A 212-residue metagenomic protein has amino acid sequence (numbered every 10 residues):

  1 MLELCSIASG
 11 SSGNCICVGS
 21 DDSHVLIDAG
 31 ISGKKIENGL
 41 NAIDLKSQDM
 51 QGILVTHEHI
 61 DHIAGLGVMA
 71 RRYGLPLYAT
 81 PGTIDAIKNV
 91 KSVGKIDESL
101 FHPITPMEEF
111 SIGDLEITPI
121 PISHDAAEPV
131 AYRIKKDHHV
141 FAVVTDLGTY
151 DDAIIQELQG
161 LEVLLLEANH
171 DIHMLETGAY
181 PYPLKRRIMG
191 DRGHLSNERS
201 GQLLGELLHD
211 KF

Functional and structural regions predicted by a protein language model:
M1-I43, E128-D146, V163: Conserved beta-strand hairpin/beta-sheet module of binuclear metal-dependent hydrolase folds, prominently
C5-C15, G52, T56-L66, A70 (+2 more regions): Structured catalytic core of nucleotide-sugar glycosyltransferases
S23, Y73-P76, H209-F212: A short helix->loop->beta-strand "cap" motif at the edges of active sites that frequently abuts
I27-G30, M50-E58, L77-P81, A142-T145 (+1 more regions): Active-site neighborhood of phospho(di)ester-bond hydrolases with catalytic His/Asp-centered motifs
K34-A79: Active-site metal-binding motif and surrounding structural segment of the metallo-beta-lactamase
P81-A131, K135-H138: Metallo-beta-lactamase
P119, A126, V143-D152: Active-site glycine-rich loop that binds ribose-phosphate moieties when present
D152-F212: Cap/insert and terminal regions of metallo-dependent hydrolase folds
